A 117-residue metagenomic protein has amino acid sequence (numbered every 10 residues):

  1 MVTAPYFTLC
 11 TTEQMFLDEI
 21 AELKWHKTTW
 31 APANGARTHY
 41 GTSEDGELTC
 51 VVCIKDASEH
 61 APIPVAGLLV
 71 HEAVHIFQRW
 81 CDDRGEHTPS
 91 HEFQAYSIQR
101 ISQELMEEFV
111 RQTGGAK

Functional and structural regions predicted by a protein language model:
M1-G35: Non-catalytic terminal regions of proteins
C10, C50-C53, C81: Generic recognition of cysteine residues
L23-I63, I76: Active-site scaffold of zinc-dependent metalloenzymes
E59-H60, G85, A95: Acidic-and-aromatic substrate-binding clefts and catalytic sites of carbohydrate-active enzymes
I63-P64, L68, P89-F93: Short, conserved micro-motifs enriched in small and acidic residues
G67-R79: Active-site recognition of the HExxH zinc-binding catalytic motif
W80-T88: Short helix/strand-bridging catalytic loops that position acidic/His residues to coordinate divalent metals and engage
T88-K117: Post-HExxH zinc-binding segment in Zn-dependent metallohydrolases
